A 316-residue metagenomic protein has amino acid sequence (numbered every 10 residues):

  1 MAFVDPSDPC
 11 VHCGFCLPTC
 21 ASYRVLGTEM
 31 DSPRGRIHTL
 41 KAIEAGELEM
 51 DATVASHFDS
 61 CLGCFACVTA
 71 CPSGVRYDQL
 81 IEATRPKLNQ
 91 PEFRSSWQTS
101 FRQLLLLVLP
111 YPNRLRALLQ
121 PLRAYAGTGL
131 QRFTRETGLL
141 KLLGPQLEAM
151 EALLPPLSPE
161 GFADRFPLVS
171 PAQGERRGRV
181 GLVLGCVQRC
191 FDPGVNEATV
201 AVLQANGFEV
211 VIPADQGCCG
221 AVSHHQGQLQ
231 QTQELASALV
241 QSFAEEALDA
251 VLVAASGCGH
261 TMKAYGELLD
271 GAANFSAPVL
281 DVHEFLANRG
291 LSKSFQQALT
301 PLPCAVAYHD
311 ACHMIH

Functional and structural regions predicted by a protein language model:
F3-Y23, D51, A55-V75, H313: Cysteine-centered iron-sulfur cluster-binding motifs in ferredoxin-type domains/subunits of redox enzymes
D8, G27-D31, E49, S223-Q230: Alpha-helix capping and helix-loop boundary segments enriched in small/acidic/polar residues
P9, R36, H57-S60, R179 (+1 more regions): Residue-level recognition of specific faces of alpha-helices
H12, R36, A254, C258: Catalytic-loop motifs flanking and including active-site residues across diverse enzymes
F15-P18, T28-P33, V210-V211: N-terminal glycine-rich anion-binding loops that anchor highly charged ligand groups
P18, H38-A42, S56-D59, F65 (+7 more regions): N-terminal, well-ordered alpha-helical segments
Y23-S56, G74-Q103: Non-heme iron-sulfur electron-transfer modules
Y77-H316: Iron-sulfur cluster-binding electron-transfer modules in prokaryotic oxidoreductases
